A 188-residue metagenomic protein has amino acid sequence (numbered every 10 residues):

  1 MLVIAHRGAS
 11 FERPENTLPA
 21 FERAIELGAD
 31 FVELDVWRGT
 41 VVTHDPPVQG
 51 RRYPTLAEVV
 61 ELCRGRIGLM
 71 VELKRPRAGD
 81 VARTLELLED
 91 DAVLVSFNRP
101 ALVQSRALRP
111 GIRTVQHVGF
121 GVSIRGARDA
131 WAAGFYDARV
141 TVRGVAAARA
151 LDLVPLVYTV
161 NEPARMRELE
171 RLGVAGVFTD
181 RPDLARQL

Functional and structural regions predicted by a protein language model:
M1-L188: Phosphate-group recognition and catalysis centered on beta-loop-alpha active-site segments
